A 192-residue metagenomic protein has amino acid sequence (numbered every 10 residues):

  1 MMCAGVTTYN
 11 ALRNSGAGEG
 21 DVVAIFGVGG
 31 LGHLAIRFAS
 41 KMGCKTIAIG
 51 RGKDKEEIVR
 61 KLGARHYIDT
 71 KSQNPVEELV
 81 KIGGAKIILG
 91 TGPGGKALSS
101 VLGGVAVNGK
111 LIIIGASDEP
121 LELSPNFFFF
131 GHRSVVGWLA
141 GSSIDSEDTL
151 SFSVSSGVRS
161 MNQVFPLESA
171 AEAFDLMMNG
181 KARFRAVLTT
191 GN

Functional and structural regions predicted by a protein language model:
M1-R13, F26-L34: A glycine-rich, Thr/Ser-enriched phosphate-binding loop motif common to dinucleotide/cofactor-binding enzymes
R13, H33-K41, V80: Surface-exposed amphipathic alpha-helices with a cationic face
G16-V22: Short helix-loop-beta connector
V22-V28, S40-S100: Adenosine-nucleotide cofactor-binding segment
G52, S117, G141: Residues in the short beta-alpha loop(s) of Rossmann-like NAD(P)-binding domains
S99, S143-N192: C-terminal hydrophobic helical "lid"/dimerization subdomain of Rossmann-like NAD(P)H-dependent oxidoreductases
V105-V107: Helix-to-beta-strand junctions that scaffold the AdoMet/dcAdoMet cofactor pocket in Class I SAM-dependent enzymes
K110-I112, L123-Q163: Rossmann-fold dehydrogenase core element
